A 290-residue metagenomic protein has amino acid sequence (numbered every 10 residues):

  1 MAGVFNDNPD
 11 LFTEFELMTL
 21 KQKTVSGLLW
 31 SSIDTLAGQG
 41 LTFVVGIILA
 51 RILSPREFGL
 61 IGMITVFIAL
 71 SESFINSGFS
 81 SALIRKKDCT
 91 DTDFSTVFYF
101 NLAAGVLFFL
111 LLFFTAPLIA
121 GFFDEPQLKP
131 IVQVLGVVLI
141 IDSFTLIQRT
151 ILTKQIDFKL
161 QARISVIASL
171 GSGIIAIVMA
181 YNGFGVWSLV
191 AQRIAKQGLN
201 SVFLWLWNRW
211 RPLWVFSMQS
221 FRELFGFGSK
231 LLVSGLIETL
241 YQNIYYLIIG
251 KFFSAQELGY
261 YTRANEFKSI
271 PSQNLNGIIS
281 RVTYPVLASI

Functional and structural regions predicted by a protein language model:
A2, N6-L20, T24, K159 (+3 more regions): Interhelical loop/hinge segments that connect adjacent transmembrane helices in multipass membrane
A2-V4, M18, Q22, A50-I64 (+5 more regions): Membrane-interface helix-capping segments at transmembrane helix termini in multi-pass transporters
K21, V25, A82-D91, I141-I164 (+4 more regions): Membrane-interface junctions at transmembrane-helix termini in multi-pass inner-membrane proteins
Q22-T42, I64, A69, S73-P117 (+3 more regions): Membrane-water interface segments that mark the loop-to-transmembrane alpha-helix transition
F43-E57, A120-F122, V178-A180, L240-I270 (+1 more regions): Helix-terminus/linker motif at the lipid-water interface of multi-pass membrane proteins
V45, P55-I75, V138, G198 (+3 more regions): Alpha-helical transmembrane segments of polytopic membrane transporters and translocases
S73-D91, T153-K154, P212, A264 (+1 more regions): Helix-loop junctions and terminal segments of transmembrane helices in multi-pass membrane transport/translocation
K129-G136, I164-R209, E223-G228, S234 (+2 more regions): Hydrophobic alpha-helical transmembrane segments
